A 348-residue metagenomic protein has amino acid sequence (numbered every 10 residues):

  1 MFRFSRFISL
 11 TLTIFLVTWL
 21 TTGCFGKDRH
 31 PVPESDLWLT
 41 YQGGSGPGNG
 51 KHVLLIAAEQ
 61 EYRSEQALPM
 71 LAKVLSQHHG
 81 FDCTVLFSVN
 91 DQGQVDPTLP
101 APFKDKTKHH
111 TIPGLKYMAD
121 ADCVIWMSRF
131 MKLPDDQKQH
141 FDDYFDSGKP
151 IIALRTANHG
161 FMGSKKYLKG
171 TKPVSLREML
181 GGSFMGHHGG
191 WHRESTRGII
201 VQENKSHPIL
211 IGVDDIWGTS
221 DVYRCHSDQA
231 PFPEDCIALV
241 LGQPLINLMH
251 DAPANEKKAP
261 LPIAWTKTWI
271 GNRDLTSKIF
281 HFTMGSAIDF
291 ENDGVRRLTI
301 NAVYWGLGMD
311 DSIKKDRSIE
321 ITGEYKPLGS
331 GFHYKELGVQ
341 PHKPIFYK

Functional and structural regions predicted by a protein language model:
M1-S5: N-terminal secretory signal peptides that target proteins for export/translocation
S9-T22: Bacterial N-terminal signal peptides
K27-G48, Q66-A67, Q77, G93 (+3 more regions): Extracellular ligand-binding/catalytic regions of CAZymes and related secreted enzymes and adhesion modules
H30-W38, S76, D82, H109 (+2 more regions): Catalytic beta-strand/loop cores that center a nucleophilic Ser/Cys/Thr and support acyl-enzyme chemistry
L39, L54-I56, Q60-H159: Helical hinge/lid and interdomain linker segments adjacent to catalytic or ligand-binding clefts that mediate domain
K51: Nucleotide donor/acceptor-binding cores
V74, L176, L180-F184, Q202 (+3 more regions): Oxidoreductase and adenylate-handling cofactor-binding alpha/beta cores
Y117, W126, F130-G212: A glycine-rich, often tryptophan-bearing local segment used as a flexible ligand/cofactor-contacting loop or short
